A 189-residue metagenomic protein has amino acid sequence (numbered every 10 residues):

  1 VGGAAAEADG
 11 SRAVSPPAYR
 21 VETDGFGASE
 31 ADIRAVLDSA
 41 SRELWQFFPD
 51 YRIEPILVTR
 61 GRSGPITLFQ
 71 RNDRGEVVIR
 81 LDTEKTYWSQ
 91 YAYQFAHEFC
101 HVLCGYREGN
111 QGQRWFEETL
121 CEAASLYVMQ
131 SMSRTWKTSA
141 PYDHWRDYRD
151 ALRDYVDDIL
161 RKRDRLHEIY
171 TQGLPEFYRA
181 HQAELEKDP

Functional and structural regions predicted by a protein language model:
G2-A4: C-terminal segment of classical bacterial N-terminal signal peptides
A8-S11, D164-P189: Pan-zinc metallopeptidase signature
S15-T86: Auxiliary, metal-adjacent structural segments of Zn-dependent hydrolase domains
R42-P49, C104, E108, S125-R134: Sec-exported extracytoplasmic/periplasmic mature domains
V78-F95, Y106-Q113: Short pre-active-site segment immediately N-terminal to the catalytic Zn-binding motif
Y93-G109, E118, E122, L126: Active-site recognition of the HExxH zinc-binding catalytic motif
N110-E117, E186-D188: A glycine-rich, coil/turn loop motif that links secondary-structure elements
R114-K162: Post-HExxH zinc-binding segment in Zn-dependent metallohydrolases
